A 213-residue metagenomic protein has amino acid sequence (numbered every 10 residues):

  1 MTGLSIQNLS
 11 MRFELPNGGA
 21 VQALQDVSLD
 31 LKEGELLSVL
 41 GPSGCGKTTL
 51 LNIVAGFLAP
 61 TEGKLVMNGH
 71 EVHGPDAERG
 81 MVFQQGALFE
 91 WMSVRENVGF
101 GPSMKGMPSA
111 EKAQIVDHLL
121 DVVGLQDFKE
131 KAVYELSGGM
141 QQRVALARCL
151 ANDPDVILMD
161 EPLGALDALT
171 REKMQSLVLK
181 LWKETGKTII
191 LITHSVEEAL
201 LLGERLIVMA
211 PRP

Functional and structural regions predicted by a protein language model:
L40-P42: The feature captures the beta-strand-to-loop junction immediately N-terminal to the Walker
A55: Helix-to-loop junction immediately C-terminal to a conserved catalytic motif
G63-P75: Conserved ABC transporter NBD signature motif
M92-G99: Short coil-to-helix segment of the ABC ATPase nucleotide-binding domain corresponding to the Q-loop/switch region
G99, S103, A110-F128, K180: Conserved ABC ATPase "signature" region
K131-Y134, N152: Conserved signature/switch motifs of ABC ATPase nucleotide-binding domains
L146: Hydrophobic anchor residue at the start of the ABC signature
